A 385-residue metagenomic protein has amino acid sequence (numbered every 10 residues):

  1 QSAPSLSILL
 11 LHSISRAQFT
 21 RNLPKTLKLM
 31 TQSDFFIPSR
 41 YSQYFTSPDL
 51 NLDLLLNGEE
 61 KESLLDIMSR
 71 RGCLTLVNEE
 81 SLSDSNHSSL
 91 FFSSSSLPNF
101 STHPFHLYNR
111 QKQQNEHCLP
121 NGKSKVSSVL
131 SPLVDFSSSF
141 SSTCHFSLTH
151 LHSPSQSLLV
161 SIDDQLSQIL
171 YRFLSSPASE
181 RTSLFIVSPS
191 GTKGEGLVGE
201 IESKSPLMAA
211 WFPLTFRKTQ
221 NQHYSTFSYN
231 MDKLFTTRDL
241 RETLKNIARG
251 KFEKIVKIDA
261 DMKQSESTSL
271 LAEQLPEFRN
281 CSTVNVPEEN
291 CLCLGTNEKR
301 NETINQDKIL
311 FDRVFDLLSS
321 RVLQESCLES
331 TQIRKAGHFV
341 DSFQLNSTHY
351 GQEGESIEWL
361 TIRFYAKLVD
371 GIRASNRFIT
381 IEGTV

Functional and structural regions predicted by a protein language model:
A3-F146, H150-S155, S205: Active-site-proximal alpha/beta segments of enzymes that process anionic O-linked groups
P4, P24, E62-D66, S127 (+3 more regions): A structural signal for well-ordered alpha-helical segments within the folded catalytic domains of diverse enzymes
Q18, D34-P38, G72, S141 (+4 more regions): Eukaryotic basic, amphipathic alpha-helical target segments in cytosolic regions
T46-N57, G194-K251: Substrate-binding rim/cap in mid-to-C-terminal beta-strand-loop elements of soluble/periplasmic
L65-S69, T75-L76, L82-S83, H152 (+2 more regions): Catalytic core and acceptor-binding pocket of nucleotide-sugar-dependent glycosyltransferases
H117, A248, F252-V385: Phosphate/adenylate-binding glycine loop and adjacent helical scaffold
H117-G122, S153-L159, L170-L174, G194-L197 (+4 more regions): Active-site rim elements
S161-S203, M208, R241-I247: Metal-dependent active-site segment of extracytoplasmic phospho-/sulfohydrolases and closely related
